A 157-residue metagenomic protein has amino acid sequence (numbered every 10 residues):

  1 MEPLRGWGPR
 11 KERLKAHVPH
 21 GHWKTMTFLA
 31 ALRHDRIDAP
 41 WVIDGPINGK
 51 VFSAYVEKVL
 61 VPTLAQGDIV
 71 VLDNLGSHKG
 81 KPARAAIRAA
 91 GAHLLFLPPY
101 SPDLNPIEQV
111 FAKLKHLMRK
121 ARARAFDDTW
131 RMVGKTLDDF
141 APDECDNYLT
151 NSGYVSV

Functional and structural regions predicted by a protein language model:
M1-V157: Short functional hotspots at interaction and active-site rims
